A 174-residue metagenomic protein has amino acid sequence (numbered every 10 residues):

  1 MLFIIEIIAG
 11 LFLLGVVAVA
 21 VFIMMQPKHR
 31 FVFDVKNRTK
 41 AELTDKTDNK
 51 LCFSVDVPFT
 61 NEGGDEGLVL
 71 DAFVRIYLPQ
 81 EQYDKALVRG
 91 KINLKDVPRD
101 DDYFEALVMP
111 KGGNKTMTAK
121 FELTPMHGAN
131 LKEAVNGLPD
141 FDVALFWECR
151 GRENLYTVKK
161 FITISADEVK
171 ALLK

Functional and structural regions predicted by a protein language model:
M1-T39: N-terminal signal-anchor transmembrane alpha helix of single-pass membrane proteins, serving as the membrane-anchoring
L2-I5, V97-D102, L107-P110, L138 (+1 more regions): Acidic, serine/threonine- and proline-rich intrinsically disordered appendage/tail regions
I23-K111: N-terminal topogenic membrane-targeting module
P58-E62, Y77, E122-M126, F146-R150: Solvent-exposed residues in well-ordered beta-strands and their adjoining turns, especially edge/terminal strands
V74, A119, V143-L145: Generic structural hydrophobic/aromatic packing signal, biased to beta-strands
I76, K91-N93, K132-A134, K160-A166: General N-terminal targeting signals
L94-L138: Short, solvent-exposed, Trp/other aromatic-anchored flexible loops in extracytoplasmic proteins
